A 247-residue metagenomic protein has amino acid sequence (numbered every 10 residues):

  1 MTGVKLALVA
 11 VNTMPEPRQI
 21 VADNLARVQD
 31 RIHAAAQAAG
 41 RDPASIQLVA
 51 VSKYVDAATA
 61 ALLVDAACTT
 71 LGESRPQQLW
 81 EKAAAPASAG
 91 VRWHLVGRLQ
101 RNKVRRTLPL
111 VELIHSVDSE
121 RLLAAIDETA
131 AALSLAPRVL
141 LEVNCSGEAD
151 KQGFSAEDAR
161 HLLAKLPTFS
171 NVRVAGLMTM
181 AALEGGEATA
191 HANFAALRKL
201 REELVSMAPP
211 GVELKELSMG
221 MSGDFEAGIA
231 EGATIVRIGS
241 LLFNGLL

Functional and structural regions predicted by a protein language model:
G3-F225, I229-E231, F243: Conserved alpha/beta-domain cores
A233-L247: Gly/Pro- and small hydrophobic-enriched strand-loop and loop-to-helix capping segments that sit at the rims
